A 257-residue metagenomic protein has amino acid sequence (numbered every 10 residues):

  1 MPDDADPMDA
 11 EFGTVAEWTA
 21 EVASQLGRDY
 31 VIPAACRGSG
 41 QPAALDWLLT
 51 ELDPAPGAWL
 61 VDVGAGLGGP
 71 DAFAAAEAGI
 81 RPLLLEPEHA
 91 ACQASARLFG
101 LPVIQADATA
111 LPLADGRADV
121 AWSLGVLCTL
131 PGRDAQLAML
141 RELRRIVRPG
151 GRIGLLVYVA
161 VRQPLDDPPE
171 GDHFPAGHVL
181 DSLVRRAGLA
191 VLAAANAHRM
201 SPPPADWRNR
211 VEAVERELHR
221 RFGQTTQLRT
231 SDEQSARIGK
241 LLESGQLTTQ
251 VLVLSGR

Functional and structural regions predicted by a protein language model:
M1-D29: N-terminal, positively charged/glycine-rich alpha-helical extensions of SAM-dependent methyltransferases
G38-P56: Conserved alpha-helix/loop element of class I SAM-dependent methyltransferases that forms part of the SAM/SAH-binding
W59-A110: Class I SAM-dependent methyltransferase SAM/SAH-binding core
W122: A conserved beta-strand element that flanks and buttresses the S-adenosyl-L-methionine
L137-R152: A short glycine-rich, Lys/Arg-flanked "PGG" loop and its adjoining helix->strand segment in the class I
G154-P175: Conserved class I S-adenosyl-L-methionine
H173-G188: Short alpha-helix
A197-G245: C-terminal helical/coil "lid" or tail adjacent to the Rossmann-like core of SAM-dependent
